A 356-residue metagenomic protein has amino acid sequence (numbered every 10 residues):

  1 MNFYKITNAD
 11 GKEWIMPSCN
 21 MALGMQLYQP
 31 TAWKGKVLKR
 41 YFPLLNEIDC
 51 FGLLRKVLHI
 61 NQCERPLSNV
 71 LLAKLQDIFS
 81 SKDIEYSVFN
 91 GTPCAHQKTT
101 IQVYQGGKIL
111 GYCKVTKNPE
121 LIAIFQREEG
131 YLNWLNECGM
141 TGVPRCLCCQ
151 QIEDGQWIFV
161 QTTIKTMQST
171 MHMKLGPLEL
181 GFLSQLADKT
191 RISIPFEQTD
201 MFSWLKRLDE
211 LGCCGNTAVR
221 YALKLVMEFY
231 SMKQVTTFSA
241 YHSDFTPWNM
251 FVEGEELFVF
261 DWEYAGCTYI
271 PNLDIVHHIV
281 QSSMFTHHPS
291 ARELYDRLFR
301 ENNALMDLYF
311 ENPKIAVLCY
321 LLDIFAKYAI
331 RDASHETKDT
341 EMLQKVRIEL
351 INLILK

Functional and structural regions predicted by a protein language model:
M1-F89: Juxta-kinase regulatory segment immediately upstream of eukaryotic protein kinase catalytic domains
Q97-R127: ATP-binding glycine-rich loop module of kinase domains
T99-V103, F229-L273: Active-site acidic catalytic loop and adjacent metal/ATP-binding pocket of ATP-dependent phosphoryl transfer enzymes
E128-V143, I164-L205, R220-Q234, T246: Conserved kinase catalytic-core helix
R145-G155: Short beta-strand micro-motifs within the conserved protein kinase catalytic domain, predominantly in the N-lobe
G155-T166: Conserved short submotifs of the Hanks-type protein kinase catalytic core that shape the nucleotide-binding pocket
N272-L308, L321-S334: Active-site activation/catalytic loop segments of kinase-like enzymes and analogous catalytic loops in related
K327-K356: ATP/Mg2+ or Mg2+-diphosphate-binding catalytic cores that bind nucleotide phosphates or diphosphates via glycine-rich
